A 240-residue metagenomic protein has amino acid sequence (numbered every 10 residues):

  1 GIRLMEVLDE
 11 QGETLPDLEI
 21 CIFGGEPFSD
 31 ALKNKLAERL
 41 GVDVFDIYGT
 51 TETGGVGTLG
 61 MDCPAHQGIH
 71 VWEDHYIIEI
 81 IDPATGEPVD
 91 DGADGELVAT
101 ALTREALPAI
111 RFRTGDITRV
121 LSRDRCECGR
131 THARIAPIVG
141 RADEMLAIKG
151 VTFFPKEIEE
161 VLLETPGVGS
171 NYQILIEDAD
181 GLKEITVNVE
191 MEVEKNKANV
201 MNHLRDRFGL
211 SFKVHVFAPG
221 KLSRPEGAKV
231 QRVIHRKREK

Functional and structural regions predicted by a protein language model:
G1-E19, N34-R39: Adenylate-forming
Q11-L15, D62-Q67, Q231-I234: Short, hinge-like loop/turn segments at secondary-structure boundaries
E19-I20, F28-R125: Conserved AMP-binding/adenylate-forming
V44, I78, Y172-I174, F212-V214: Generic structural signal for residues in well-ordered beta-strands
I47, I81, E177, H215-P219: Conserved beta-strand termini and adjacent loop/short-helix elements that scaffold enzyme active sites in alpha/beta
V98, T103-L210, G227-K229: AMP-binding/adenylate-forming catalytic core of the ANL superfamily
D206-K240: Conserved C-terminal "lid"/linker of ANL adenylate-forming enzymes
